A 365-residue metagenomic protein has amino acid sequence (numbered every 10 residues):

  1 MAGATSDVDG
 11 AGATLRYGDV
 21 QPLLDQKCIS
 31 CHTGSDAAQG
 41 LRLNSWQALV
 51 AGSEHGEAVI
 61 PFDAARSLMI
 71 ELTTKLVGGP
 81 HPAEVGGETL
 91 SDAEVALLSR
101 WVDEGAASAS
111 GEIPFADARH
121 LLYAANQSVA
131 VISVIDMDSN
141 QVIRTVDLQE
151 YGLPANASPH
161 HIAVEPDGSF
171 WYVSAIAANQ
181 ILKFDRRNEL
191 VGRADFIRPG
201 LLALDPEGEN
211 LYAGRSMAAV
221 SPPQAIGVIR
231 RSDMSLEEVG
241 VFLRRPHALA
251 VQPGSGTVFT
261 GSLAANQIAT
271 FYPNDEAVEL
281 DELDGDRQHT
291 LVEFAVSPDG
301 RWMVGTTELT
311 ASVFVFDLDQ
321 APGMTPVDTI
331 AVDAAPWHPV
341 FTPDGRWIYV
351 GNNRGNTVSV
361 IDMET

Functional and structural regions predicted by a protein language model:
M1-L121: Aromatic- and Gly/Pro-enriched helix-to-coil junctions and flexible linker segments
G86, G105-T365: Predominantly soluble domains enriched in secretory-pathway, periplasmic, or organellar proteins
